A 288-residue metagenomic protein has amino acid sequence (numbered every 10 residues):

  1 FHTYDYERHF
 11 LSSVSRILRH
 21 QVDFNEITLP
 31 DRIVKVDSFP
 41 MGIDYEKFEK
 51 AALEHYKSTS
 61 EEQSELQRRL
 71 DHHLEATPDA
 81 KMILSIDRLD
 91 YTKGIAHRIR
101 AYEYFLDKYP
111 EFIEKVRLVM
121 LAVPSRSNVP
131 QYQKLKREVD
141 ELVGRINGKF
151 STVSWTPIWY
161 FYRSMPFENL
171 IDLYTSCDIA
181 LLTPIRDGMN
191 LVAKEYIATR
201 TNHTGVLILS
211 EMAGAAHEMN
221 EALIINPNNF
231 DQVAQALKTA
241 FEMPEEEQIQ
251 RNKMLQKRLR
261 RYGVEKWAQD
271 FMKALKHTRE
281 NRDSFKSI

Functional and structural regions predicted by a protein language model:
F1-I288: Catalytic cores of carbohydrate-active enzymes across secretory and cytosolic contexts
